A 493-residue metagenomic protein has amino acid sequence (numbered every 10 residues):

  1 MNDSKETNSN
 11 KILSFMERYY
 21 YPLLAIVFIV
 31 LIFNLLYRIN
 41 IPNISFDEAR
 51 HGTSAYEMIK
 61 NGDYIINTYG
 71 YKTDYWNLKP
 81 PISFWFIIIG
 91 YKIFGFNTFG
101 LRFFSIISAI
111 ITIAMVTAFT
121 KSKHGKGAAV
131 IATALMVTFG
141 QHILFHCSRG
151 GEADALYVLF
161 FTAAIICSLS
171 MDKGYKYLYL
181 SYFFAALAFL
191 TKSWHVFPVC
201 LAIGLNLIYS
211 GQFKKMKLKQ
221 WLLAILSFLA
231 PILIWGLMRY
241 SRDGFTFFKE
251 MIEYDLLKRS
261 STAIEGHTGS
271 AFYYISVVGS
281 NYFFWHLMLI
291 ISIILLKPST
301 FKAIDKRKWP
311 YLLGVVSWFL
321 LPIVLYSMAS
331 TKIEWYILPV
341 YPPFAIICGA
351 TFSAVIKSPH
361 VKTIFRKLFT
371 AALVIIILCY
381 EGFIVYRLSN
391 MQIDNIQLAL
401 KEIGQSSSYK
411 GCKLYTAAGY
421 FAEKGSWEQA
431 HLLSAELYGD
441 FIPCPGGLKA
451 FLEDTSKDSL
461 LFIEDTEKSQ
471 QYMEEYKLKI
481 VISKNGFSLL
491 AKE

Functional and structural regions predicted by a protein language model:
L23-V27, V116-F139: Transmembrane-helix signature of polytopic, membrane-embedded enzymes that assemble or transfer cell-envelope glycans
I32-L36, H51-Y75, I82, I89: Extracytosolic helix-loop segments that constitute the early lumenal/periplasmic catalytic or substrate-binding loops
H51-E57, T191, V196-W309, W318-S330: Transmembrane-lumen/periplasm boundary regions of multi-pass, lipid-linked membrane glycan transferases
W85, F94-I111: Loop-to-helix entry region of an early transmembrane alpha helix in multi-pass inner-membrane enzymes
F103-K123, A163: Transmembrane-helix motifs of polytopic, lipid-linked glycan transferases
S122-G127, T162-L178, F352: Membrane-interface transmembrane helices that cradle and orient dolichyl/undecaprenyl
S330-K357: Hydrophobic/aromatic-rich transmembrane helices and adjacent perimembrane loops
Y380, V385-K492: Short periplasmic/luminal acceptor-recognition loop of GT-C membrane glycosyltransferases, typified by
